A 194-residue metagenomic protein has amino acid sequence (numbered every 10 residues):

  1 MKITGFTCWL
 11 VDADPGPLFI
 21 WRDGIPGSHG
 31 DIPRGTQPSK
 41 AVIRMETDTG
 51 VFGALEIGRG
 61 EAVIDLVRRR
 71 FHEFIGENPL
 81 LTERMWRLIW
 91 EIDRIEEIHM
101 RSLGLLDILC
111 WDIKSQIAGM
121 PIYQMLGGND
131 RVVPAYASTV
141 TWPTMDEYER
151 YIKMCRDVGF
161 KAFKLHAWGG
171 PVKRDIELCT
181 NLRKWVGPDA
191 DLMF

Functional and structural regions predicted by a protein language model:
M1, G104, V158: Structured loop/turn residues at beta-strand edges in well-structured enzyme cores
M1-A54: Structured beta-strand/loop patches that form or line metal/cofactor-binding pockets in enzymes
L10, R59, A167: Residues that line or immediately flank small-molecule/substrate-binding pockets and catalytic motifs
G35-T36, L126-N129, W185-V186: Solvent-exposed alpha-helices and their adjacent loops that cap or buttress functional pockets in soluble metabolic
E46-I117: Metal- or metallocofactor-binding catalytic centers and their adjacent structured scaffolds across diverse enzyme
D107-W142: Glycine-rich, aromatic-flanked loop segments that form ligand/cofactor-binding clefts across common enzyme folds
V132-F194: Metal-dependent enolase-superfamily TIM-barrel catalytic cores that perform enediolate-based chemistry
